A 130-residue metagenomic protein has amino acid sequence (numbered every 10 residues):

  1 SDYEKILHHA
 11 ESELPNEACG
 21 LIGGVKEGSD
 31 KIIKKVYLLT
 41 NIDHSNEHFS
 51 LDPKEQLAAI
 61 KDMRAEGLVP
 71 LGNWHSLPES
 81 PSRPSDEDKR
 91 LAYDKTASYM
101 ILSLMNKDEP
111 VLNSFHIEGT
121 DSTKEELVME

Functional and structural regions predicted by a protein language model:
S1-P70, E79-E130: Conserved beta-strand-loop surface patch within small alpha/beta domains used for substrate/adaptor or ligand engagement
N73: Conserved, mostly hydrophobic/aromatic
S76: Short, well-ordered beta-to-alpha junction loops that form the rim of enzyme active sites and present histidine/acidic
